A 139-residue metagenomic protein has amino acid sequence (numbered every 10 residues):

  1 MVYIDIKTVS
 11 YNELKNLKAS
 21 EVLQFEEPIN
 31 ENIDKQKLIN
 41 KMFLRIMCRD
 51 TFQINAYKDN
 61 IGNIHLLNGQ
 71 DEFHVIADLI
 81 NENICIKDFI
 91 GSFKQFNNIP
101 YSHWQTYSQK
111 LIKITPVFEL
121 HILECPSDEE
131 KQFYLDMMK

Functional and structural regions predicted by a protein language model:
V2-V9, F25-E27, E31, K35-Q36 (+1 more regions): Basic- and aromatic-enriched surface patches that contact anionic nucleotides/nucleic acids
T8-L23: Short alpha-helical hairpin
